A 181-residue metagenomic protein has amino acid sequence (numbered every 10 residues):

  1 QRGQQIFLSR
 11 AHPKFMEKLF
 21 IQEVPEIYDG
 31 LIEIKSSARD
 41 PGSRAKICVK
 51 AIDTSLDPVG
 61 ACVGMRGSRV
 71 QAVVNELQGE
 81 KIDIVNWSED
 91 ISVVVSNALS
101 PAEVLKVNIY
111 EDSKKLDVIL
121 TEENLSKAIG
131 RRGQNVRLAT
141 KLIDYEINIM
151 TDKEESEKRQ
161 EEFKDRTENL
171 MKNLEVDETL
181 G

Functional and structural regions predicted by a protein language model:
Q1-G181: RNA-contacting regions in translation and RNA-metabolism proteins, encompassing KH/S1 modules where present
